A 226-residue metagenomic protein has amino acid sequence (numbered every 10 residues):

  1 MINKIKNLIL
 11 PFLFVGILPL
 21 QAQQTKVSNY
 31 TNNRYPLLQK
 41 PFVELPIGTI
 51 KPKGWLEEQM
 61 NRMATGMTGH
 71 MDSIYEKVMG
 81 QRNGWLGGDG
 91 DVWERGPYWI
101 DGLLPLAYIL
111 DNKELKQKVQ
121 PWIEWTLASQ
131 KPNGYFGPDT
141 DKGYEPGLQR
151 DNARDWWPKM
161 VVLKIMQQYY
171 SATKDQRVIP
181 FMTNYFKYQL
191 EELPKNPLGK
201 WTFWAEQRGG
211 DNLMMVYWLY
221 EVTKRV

Functional and structural regions predicted by a protein language model:
M1-T25: Bacterial Sec-dependent N-terminal signal peptides
Q23-V226: Glycan-recognition and catalytic cores of secretory/periplasmic carbohydrate-active enzymes
